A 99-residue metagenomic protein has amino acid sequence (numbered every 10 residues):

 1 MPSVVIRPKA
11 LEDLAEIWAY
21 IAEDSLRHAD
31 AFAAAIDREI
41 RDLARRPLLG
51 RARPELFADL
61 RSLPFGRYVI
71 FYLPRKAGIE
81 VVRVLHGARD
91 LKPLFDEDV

Functional and structural regions predicted by a protein language model:
M1-P2, V99: Intrinsically disordered, low-complexity and often Lys/Arg-enriched segments
S3-L60: Basic, Lys/Arg-enriched alpha-helical interface segments
W18-Y20, F32, F65-Y72, H86: Aromatic side chains
L48-G78: Basic/aromatic recognition patch in beta-strand/loop cores that engages polyanionic ligands
Y68, L73-V99: Enriched for short, Lys/Arg-rich terminal
